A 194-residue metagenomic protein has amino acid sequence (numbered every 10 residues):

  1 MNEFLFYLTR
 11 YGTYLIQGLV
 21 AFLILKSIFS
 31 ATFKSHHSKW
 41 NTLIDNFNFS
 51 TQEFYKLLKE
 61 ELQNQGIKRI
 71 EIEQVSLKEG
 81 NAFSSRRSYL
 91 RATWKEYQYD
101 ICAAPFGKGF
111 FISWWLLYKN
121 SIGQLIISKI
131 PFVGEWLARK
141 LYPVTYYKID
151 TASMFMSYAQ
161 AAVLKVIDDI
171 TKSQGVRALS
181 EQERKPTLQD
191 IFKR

Functional and structural regions predicted by a protein language model:
M1-Y11: Short, strongly hydrophobic alpha-helical membrane anchors
F6-Y7, L15, Q124: A generic signature of intrinsically disordered, low-complexity regions enriched in glycine/proline and charged/polar
R10-I24: Single-pass alpha-helical transmembrane signal-anchor segments in small membrane proteins across taxa
V20-R194: A composition-biased, non-transmembrane "mature-region" signal
